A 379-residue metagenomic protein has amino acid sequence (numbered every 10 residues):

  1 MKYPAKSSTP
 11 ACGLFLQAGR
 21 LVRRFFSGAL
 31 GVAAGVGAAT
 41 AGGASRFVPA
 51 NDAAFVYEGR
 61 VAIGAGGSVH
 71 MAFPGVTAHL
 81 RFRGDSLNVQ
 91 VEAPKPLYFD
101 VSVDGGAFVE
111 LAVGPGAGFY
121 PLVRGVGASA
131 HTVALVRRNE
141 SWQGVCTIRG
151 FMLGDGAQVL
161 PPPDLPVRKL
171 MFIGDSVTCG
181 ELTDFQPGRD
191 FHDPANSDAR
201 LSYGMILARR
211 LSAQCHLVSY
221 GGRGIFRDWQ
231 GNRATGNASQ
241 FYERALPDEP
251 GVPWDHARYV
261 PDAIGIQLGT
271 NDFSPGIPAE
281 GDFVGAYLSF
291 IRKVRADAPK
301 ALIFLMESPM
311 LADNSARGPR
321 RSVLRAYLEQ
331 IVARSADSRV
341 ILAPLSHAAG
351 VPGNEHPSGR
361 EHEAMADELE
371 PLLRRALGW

Functional and structural regions predicted by a protein language model:
K6, V22-A29, A39-I173, V177-A199: N-terminal secretory targeting modules
F73-V76, G116, G127, R138-C146 (+4 more regions): Conserved SGNH/GDSL esterase-like catalytic core that processes O-acyl groups on lipids and polysaccharides
M171-I173, T178, C215-V218, D262-Q267 (+2 more regions): Structural recognition of the beta-strand scaffold that forms the well-ordered cores of secreted hydrolase catalytic
M205, R292, E329: Active-site phosphate/pyrophosphate- and oxyanion-stabilizing loops and adjacent acidic/basic residues in soluble
F290-K293, D297: Active-site neighborhood of glycoside hydrolase catalytic domains
L302-P309, R320-N354, G359-W379: Extracellular serine-dependent O-acyl
